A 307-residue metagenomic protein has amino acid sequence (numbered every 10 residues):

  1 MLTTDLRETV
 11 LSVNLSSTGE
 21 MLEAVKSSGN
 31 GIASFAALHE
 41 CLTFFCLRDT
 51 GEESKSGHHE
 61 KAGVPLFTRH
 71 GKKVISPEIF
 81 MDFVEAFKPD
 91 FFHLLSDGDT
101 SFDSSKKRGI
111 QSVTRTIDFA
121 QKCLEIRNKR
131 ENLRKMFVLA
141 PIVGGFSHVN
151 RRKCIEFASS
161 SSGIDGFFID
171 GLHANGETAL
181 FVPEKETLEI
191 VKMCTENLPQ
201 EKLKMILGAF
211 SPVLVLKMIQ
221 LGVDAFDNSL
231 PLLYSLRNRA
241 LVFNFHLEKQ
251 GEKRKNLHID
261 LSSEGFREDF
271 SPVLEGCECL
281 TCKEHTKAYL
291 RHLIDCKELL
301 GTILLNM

Functional and structural regions predicted by a protein language model:
M1-L133, E264: Non-catalytic, usually N-terminal nucleic-acid engagement modules in DNA/RNA processing proteins
S17-T18, T50-G51, D99-T100, G145-S147 (+3 more regions): Short, solvent-exposed loop/turn segments at secondary-structure junctions
E78, K185-L188, A288: A structural signal for well-ordered alpha-helical segments within the folded catalytic domains of diverse enzymes
M81, V215, R291: Short glycine-/small-residue-rich flexible loop motifs, especially phosphate/cofactor-binding loops
A86, L94-S105, V273-M307: C-terminal extensions of enzymes
S101-K106, I110, D170-T178, L299: Glycine- and acidic
T114-I117, I126-C277: Glycine-rich phosphate/ribose-binding loops and adjacent secondary-structure elements that form binding surfaces
